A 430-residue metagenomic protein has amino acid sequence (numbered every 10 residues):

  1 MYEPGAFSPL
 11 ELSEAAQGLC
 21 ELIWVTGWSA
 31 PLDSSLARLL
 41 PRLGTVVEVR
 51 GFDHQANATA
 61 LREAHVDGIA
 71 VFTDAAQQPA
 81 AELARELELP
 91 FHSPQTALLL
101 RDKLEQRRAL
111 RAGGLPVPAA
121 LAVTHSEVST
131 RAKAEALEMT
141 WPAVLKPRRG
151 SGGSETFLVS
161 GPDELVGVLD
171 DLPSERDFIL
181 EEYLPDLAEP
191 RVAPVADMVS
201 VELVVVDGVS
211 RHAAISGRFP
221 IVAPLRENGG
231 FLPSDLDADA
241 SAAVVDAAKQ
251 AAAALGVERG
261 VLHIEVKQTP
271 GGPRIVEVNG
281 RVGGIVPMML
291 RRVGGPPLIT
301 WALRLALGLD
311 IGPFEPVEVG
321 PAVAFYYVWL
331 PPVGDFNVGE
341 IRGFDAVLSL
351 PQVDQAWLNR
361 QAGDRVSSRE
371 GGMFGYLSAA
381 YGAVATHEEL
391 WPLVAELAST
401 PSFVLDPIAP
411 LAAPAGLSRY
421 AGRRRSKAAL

Functional and structural regions predicted by a protein language model:
M1-E63: Domain-scale detector for complete catalytic domains at protein termini or as standalone homologs
R38-V123, S367-Y376, A385, E389 (+2 more regions): Conserved N-proximal alpha/beta basic substrate-recognition cap immediately N-terminal to, or forming the N-lobe
H54-A64, T130-E138, D171: Short amphipathic alpha-helix with an adjacent loop that forms part of the alpha/beta core around
A81, G272-R281: A short beta-strand motif that forms the metal-chelation/ATP-contact edge of phosphoryl-transfer active sites
P116-P118, T140-L145, L158-P194, M198 (+4 more regions): Conserved ATP-binding module of the ATP-grasp superfamily
P185, R191-V257, V261, N279-W301: ATP-dependent carboxylate/phosphate-activation module, predominantly the ATP-grasp catalytic core and closely related
E258-P270, A413-L417: A short glycine-rich, hydrophobically flanked beta-strand micro-motif that places a catalytic Asp/Glu for divalent metal
R304-L430: Peripheral (often C-terminal) accessory segments that flank ATP-dependent C-N-forming ligase machineries
